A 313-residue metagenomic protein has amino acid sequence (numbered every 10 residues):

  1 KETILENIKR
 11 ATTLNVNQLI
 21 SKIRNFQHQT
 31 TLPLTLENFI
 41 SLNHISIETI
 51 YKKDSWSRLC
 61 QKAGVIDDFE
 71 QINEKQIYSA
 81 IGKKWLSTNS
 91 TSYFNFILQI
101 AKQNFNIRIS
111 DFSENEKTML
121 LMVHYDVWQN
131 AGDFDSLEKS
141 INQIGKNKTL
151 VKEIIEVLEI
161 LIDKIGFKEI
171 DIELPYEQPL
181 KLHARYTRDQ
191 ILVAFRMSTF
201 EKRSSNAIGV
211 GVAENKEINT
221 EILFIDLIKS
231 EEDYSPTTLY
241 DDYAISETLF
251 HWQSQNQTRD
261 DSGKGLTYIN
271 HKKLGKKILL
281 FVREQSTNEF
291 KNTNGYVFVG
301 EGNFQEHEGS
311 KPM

Functional and structural regions predicted by a protein language model:
E2-N104: Long, largely alpha-helical accessory region at the distal end of helicase-like NTP-driven motors
F69-E221, S230, L239-T248: C-terminal accessory/interaction regions of large nucleic acid-associated machines
E217-E232, I278-R283: Short, hydrophobic/proline-enriched secondary-structure or compact coil segments at domain edges
L223-I225, D241, K264-L266: Charged, low-complexity helical/coil segments in non-catalytic cytosolic or luminal regions
S246-H251, Q255-T258: Short, contiguous, well-structured surface segments enriched in hydrophobic/aromatic residues
D261-Y268, E301-N303: Polybasic, proline/glycine-rich intrinsically disordered low-complexity segments
G265-T287: Short coil-to-beta transition motif at edge beta-strands of beta-rich domains
T287-M313: Compact mixed alphabeta submodule
